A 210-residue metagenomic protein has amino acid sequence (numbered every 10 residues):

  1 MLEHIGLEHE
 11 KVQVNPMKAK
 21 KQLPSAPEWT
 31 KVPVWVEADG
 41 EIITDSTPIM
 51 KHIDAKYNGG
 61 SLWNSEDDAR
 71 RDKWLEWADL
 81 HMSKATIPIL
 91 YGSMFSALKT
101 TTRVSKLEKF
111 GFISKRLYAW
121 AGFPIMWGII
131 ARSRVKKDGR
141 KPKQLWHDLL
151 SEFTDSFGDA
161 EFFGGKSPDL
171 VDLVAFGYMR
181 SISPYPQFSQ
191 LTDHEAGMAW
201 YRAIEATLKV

Functional and structural regions predicted by a protein language model:
M1-S114: GST-like domain detector, emphasizing the conserved glutathione-binding G-site in the N-terminal thioredoxin-like
M50, D54, D72-L75, H147-L150 (+3 more regions): Non-transmembrane alpha-helical segments in soluble domains of secreted/periplasmic/extracellular proteins
L80-A199: GST-like fold's C-terminal all-alpha helical module
G197-V210: C-terminal active-site "lid" helix and adjoining low-complexity regulatory extension at the edge of ATP-using catalytic
